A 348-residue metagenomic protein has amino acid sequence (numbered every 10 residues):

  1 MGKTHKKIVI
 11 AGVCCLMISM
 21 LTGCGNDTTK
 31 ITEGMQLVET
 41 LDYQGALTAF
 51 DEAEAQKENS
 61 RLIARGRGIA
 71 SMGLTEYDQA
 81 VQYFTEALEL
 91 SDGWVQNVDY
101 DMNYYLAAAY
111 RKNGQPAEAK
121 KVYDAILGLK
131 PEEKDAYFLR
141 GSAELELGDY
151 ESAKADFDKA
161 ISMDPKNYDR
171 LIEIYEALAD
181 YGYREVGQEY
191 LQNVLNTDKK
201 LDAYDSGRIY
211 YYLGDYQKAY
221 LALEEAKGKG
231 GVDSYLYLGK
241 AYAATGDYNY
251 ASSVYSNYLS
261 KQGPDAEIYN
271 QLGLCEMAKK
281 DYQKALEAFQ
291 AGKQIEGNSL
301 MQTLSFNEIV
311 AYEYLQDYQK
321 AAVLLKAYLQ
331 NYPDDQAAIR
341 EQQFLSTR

Functional and structural regions predicted by a protein language model:
L21-D78, Q82-T85, E89-G93, Y100-D101 (+1 more regions): N-terminal leader/linker segments that initiate helical-solenoid repeat arrays
D27-T28, R61-L62, V95-Q96, Y100-D101 (+7 more regions): Helix-start (N-cap) detector for alpha-helical repeat units in TPR-like alpha-solenoids, especially tetratricopeptide
E39-T40, G73, K112, E146-L147 (+6 more regions): Register position in tetratricopeptide repeats
Q56, L90-W94, L129, M163 (+5 more regions): Structural marker of alpha-solenoid helical repeat scaffolds
G66, G73, V98-Y105, L139 (+6 more regions): Canonical tetratricopeptide repeat
